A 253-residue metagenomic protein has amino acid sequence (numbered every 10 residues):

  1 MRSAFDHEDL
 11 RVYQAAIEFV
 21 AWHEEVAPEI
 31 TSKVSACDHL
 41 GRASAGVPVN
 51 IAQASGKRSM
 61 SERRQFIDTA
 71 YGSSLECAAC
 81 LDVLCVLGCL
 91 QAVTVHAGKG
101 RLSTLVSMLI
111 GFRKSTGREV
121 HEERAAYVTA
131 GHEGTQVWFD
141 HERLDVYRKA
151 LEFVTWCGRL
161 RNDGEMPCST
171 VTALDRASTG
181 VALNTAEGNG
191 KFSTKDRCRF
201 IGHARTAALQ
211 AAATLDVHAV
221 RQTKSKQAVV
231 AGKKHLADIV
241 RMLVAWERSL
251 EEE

Functional and structural regions predicted by a protein language model:
M1-E253: Amphipathic alpha-helical assembly/interaction segments
